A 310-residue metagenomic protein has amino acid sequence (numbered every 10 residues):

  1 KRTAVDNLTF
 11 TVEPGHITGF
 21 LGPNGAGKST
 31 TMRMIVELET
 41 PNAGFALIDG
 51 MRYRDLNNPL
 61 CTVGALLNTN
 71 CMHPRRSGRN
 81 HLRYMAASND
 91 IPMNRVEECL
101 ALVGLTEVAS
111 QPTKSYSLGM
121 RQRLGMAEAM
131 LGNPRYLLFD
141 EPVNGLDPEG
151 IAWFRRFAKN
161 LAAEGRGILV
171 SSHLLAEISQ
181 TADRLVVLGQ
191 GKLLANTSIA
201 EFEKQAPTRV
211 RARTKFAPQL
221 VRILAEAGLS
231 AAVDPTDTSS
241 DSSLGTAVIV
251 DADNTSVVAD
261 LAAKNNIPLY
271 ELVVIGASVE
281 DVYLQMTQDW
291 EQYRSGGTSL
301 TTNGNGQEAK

Functional and structural regions predicted by a protein language model:
K1-V170, L175-G189, A195: ABC transporter nucleotide-binding domains
L56, A129, F202, V282 (+1 more regions): Residues that scaffold the ATP/ADP-binding catalytic core of kinase and kinase-like folds
N89, G150, R213, V250-D251: Charged, low-complexity surface patches
E98, I199-K204, G296-T298: Short, flexible cytosolic linker that couples an ABC transmembrane/permease module to its adjacent nucleotide-binding
F154-I249: ABC transporter nucleotide-binding domain
V250-K310: C-terminal coupling/interaction segments
